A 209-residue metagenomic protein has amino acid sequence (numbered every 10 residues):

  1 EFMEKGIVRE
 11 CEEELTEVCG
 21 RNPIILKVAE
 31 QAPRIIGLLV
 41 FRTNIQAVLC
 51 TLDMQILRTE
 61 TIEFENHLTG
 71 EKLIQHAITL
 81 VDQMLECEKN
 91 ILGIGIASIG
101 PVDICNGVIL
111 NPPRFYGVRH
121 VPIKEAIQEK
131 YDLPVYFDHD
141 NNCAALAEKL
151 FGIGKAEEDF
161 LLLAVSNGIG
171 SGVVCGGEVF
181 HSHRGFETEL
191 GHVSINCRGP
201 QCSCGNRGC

Functional and structural regions predicted by a protein language model:
E1-R9: Basic amphipathic alpha-helical segments that dock to polyanions
E10-I35, H139-F160: Conserved phosphate-binding catalytic cores of ATP/NTP-utilizing and phosphoryl-transfer enzymes
N22-L57, L162-C175: Gly/Thr-rich phosphate-binding beta-strand-loop-beta motif of the actin/hexokinase/Hsp70
C50, V102-D103, V173, H181: Hydrophobic alpha-helical segments, especially N-terminal targeting/anchoring helices
T59-Q83, C87-D159: Glycine-rich phosphate-binding loop and adjoining helix at the ATP-binding site of ATP-dependent phosphoryl-transfer
A156-C209: Glycine-rich phosphate-binding loop of actin/hexokinase-like ATP-binding domains
